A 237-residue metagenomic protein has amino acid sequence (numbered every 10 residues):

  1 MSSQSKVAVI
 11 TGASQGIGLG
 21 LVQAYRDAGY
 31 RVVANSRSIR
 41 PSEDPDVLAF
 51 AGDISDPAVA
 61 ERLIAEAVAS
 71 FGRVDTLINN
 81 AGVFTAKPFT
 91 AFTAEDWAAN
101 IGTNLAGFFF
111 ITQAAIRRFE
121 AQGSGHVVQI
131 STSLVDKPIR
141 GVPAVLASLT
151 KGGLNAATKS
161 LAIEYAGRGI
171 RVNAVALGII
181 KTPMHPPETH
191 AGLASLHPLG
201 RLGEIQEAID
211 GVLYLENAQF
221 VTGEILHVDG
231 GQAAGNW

Functional and structural regions predicted by a protein language model:
S5-K6, R73-V74, F119-T132, V142 (+2 more regions): Active-site loop of short-chain dehydrogenase/reductase
S14-Q15: Conserved glycine-rich cofactor-binding loop
A51-L63, A94, E207: The beta1-alpha1 cofactor-binding region of Rossmann-like NAD(H)/NADP(H)-dependent oxidoreductases
P88-F89, D96-I101, L193: Substrate-binding pocket helix/loop in short-chain dehydrogenase/reductase
T112-Q113, K159: A short, exposed helix-loop element centered on a Lys and neighboring polar residues
V128-G153, T158-G167: Catalytic loop of short-chain dehydrogenase/reductase
I170, R201-V228, A233: C-terminal substrate-recognition "lid" of short-chain dehydrogenase/reductases
